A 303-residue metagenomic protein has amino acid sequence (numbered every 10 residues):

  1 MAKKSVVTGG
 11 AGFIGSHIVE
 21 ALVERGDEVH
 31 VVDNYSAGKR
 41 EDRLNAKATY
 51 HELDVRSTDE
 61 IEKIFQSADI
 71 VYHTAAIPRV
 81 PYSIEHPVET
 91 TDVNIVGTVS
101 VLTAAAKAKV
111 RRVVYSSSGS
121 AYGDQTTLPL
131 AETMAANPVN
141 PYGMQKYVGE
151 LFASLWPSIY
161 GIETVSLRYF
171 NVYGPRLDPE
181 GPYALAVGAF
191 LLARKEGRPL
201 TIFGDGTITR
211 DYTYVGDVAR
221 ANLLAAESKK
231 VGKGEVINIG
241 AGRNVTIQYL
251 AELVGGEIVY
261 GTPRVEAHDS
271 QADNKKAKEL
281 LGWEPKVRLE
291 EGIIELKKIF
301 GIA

Functional and structural regions predicted by a protein language model:
M1-F170, I299: N-terminal Rossmann-like NAD(P)+-binding domain of SDR-like oxidoreductases, especially those catalyzing
L44, L53, S57, P179-Y183 (+2 more regions): Residue-level signature of the cytosolic catalytic core of signaling kinases
D59-E62, D69, P81, V88 (+6 more regions): Residues in well-ordered alpha-helical elements
K63-S67, A104, A193, A221 (+1 more regions): CheY-like receiver
P87, P179-E180, V231: Active-site loop immediately N-terminal to the catalytic Tyr-X3-Lys motif of short-chain dehydrogenase/reductase
T127-L128, L151-R210, V215-L224, G242 (+1 more regions): NAD(P)-dependent short-chain dehydrogenase/reductase
K195-A303: C-terminal substrate-binding subdomain of Rossmann-fold SDR/epimerase-dehydratase oxidoreductases
